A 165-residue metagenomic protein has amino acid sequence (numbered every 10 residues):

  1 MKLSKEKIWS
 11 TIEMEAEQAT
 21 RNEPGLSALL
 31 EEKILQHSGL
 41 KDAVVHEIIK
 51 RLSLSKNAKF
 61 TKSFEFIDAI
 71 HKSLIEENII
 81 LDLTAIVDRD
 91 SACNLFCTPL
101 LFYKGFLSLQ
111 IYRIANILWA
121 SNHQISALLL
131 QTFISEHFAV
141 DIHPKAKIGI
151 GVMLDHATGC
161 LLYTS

Functional and structural regions predicted by a protein language model:
M1-F133: Terminal amphipathic alpha-helical/low-complexity segments used for targeting or macromolecular assembly
H137-A146, I150-G159: Pre-Walker A segment
Y163-T164: Conserved small/polar residues in nucleotide/adenosyl-binding loops
